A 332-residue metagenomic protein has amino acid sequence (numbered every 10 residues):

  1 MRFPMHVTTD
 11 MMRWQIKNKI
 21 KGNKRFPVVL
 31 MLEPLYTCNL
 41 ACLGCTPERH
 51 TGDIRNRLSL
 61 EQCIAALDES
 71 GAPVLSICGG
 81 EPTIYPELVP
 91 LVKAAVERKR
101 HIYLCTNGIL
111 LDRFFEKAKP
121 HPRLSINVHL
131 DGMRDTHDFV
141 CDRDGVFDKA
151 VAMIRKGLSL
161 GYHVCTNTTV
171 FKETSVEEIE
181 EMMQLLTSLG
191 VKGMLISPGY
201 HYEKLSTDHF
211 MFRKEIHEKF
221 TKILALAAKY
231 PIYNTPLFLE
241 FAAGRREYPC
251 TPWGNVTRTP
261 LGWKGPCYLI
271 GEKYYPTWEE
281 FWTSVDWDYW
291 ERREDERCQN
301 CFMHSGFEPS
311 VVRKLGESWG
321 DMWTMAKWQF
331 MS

Functional and structural regions predicted by a protein language model:
R2-K117, H121-P122, W328, S332: Conserved alpha-helical substructure of the radical SAM core
P34, G108-I109, L130-R134, D321: Short, acidic/turn-prone active-site loops that include or flank metal/cofactor- and phosphate-binding residues
E48, C78, H129, S197 (+2 more regions): Conserved residues at the C-terminal ends of beta-strands
T51, E81, G132, Y200 (+1 more regions): Flexible, active-site-proximal loop/turn residues at the rims of small-molecule/cofactor binding pockets and catalytic
G52, I84, D112, D135 (+3 more regions): Generic structural signal for helix capping and beta-alpha/helix-loop junctions
L58, D68, R98, P122 (+6 more regions): Radical SAM enzyme [4Fe-4S]-AdoMet core and its adjacent flexible, acidic and glycine-rich loops/tails across
P231-M331: Accessory C-terminal segments flanking Radical SAM cores
